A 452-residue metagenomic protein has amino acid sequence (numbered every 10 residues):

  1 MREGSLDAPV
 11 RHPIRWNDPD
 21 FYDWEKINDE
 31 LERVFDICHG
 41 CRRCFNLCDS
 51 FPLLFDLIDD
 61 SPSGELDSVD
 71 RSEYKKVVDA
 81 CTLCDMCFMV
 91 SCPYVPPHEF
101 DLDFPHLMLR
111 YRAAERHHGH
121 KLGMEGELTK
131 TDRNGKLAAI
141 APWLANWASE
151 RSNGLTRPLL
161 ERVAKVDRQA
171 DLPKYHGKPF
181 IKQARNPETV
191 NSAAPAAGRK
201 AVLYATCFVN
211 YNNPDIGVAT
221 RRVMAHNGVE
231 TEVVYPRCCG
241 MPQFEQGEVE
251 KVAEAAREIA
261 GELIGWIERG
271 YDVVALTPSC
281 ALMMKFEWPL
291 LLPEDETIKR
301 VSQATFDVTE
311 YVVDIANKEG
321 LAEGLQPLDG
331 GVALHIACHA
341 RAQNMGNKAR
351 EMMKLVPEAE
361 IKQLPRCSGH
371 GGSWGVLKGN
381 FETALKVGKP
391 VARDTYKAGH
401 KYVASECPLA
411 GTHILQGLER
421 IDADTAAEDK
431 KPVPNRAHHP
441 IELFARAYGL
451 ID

Functional and structural regions predicted by a protein language model:
M1-R2, V34: Soluble N-terminal domains of membrane-associated systems
E3-F21, N46-A80, Y94-M124, E428-I441: Non-heme iron-sulfur electron-transfer modules
H12-R15, W24, L57-I58, D67-V69 (+3 more regions): A short alpha-helix capping/helix-coil boundary motif
Y22-D36, L66-S72, V77-C81, A225-N227 (+1 more regions): Short, intrinsically disordered, charge-biased short linear motifs at domain edges
L31-F51, E73-E99, Y111, E115 (+4 more regions): Cysteine-centered iron-sulfur cluster-binding motifs in ferredoxin-type domains/subunits of redox enzymes
L47, L57, V90-S91, V233 (+2 more regions): A generic structural-conservation signal
L102-D452: Iron-sulfur cluster-binding electron-transfer modules in prokaryotic oxidoreductases
